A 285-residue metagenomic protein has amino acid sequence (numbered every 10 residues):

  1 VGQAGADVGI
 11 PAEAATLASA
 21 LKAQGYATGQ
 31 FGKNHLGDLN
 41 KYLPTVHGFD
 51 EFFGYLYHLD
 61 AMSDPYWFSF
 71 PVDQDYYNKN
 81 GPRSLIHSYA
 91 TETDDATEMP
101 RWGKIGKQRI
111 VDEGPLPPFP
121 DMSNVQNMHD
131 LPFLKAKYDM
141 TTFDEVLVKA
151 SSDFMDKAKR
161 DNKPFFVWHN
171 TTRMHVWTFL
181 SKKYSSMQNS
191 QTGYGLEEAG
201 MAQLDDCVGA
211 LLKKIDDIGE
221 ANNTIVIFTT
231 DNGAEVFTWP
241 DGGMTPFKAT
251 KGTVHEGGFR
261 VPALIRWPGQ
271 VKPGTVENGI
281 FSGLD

Functional and structural regions predicted by a protein language model:
V1-D285: Formylglycine-dependent sulfatase
